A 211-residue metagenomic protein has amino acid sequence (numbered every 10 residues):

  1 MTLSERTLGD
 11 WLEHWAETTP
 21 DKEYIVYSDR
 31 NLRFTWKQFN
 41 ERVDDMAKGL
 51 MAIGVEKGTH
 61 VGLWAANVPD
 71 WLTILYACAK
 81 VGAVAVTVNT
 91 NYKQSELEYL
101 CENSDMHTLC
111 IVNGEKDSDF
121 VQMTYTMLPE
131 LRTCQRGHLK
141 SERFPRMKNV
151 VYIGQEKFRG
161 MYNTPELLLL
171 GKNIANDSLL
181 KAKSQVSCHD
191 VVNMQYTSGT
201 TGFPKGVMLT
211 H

Functional and structural regions predicted by a protein language model:
M1-R6: Flexible, non-catalytic linker and terminal segments flanking ANL/adenylate-forming cores
W11-T35, K157-F158: AMP-dependent adenylate-forming
P20-E23, R143-M147, Y152-F158, Y162-Y196 (+2 more regions): Conserved pre-ATP/AMP-binding loop-to-beta segment of ANL
D21, F39, A83, M106 (+1 more regions): Short glycine/serine/threonine/alanine-rich loop segments
Y24-Y76, K93-E98, P165-K172, Q185-V186 (+1 more regions): Conserved AMP-binding/adenylate-forming core of the ANL superfamily
I53, V81-L169: Structural core segment of the AMP-binding/adenylate-forming
V61, C78, V191, T197-T200: Conserved S/T- and glycine-rich ATP-binding loop of Class I adenylate-forming
